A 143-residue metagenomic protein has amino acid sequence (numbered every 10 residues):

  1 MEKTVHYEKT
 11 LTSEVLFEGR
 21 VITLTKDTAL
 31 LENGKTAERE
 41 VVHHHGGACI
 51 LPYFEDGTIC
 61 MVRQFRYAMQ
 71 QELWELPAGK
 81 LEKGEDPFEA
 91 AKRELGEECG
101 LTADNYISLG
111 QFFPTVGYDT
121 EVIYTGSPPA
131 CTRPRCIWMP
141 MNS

Functional and structural regions predicted by a protein language model:
M1-Y7: Basic/polar N-terminal segments that are highly enriched at the extreme N-terminus, encompassing both cleavable
E8, T12-C49, E55: Acidic, metal-coordinating catalytic segment for phosphate/diphosphate chemistry, firing primarily on the Nudix
F17, E32, P77, E82 (+1 more regions): Short glycine/serine/threonine-biased micro-segments
L24-K26, E38, V62, L76 (+2 more regions): Hydrophobic residues on conserved beta-strands that form the core of alpha/beta folds
A37, G46-C49, F54, K80-S143: Unchanged
G47-Q71, E75: A glycine-rich, hydrophobic loop/mini-helix early in the fold
